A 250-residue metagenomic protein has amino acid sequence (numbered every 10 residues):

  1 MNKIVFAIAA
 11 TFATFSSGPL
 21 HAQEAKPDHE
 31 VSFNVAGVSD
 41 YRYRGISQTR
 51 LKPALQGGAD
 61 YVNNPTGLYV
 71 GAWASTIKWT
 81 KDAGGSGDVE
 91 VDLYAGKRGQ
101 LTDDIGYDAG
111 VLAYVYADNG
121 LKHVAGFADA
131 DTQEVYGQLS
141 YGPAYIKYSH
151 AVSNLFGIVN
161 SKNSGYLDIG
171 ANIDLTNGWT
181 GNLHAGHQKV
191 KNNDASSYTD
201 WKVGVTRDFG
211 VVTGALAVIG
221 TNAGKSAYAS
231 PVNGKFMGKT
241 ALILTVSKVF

Functional and structural regions predicted by a protein language model:
M1-E30: Cleavable N-terminal export/targeting peptides
Q23-K78: Short glycine/proline- and aromatic-enriched beta-strand/turn motifs that initiate or cap beta-hairpins
H29, L51-L55, G87-V91, D129-V135 (+4 more regions): Residues that define the transmembrane beta-barrel architecture of outer-membrane proteins
V35-S39, G57-N63, L93-K97, V111 (+4 more regions): Residues on the lipid-exposed face of transmembrane beta-strands in outer-membrane beta-barrel proteins
V38-I46, W73-D82, L112-H123, S149-I158 (+2 more regions): Sequence/structural signature of outer-membrane beta-barrel proteins
P65-V70, D103-A109, P143-Y148, N177-L183 (+1 more regions): Repeated loop/turn-to-beta-strand initiation elements of outer-membrane beta-barrel proteins
L68-D129: Surface-exposed loop and membrane-interface regions of Gram-negative outer-membrane beta-barrel proteins
V203, R207-V212, V218, F236-F250: Outer-membrane beta-barrel "beta-signal"
